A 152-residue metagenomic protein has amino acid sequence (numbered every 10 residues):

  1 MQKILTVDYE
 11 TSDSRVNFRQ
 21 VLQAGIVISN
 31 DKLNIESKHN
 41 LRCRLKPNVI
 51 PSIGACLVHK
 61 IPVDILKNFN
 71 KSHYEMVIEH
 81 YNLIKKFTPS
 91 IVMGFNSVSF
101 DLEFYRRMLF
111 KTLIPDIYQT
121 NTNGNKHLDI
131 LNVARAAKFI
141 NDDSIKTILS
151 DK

Functional and structural regions predicted by a protein language model:
M1-F110, Y118-N121, F139, D143-D151: Conserved non-catalytic scaffold segment of RNase H-like nuclease domains
N125-I145: Short alpha-helix plus adjacent loop in nuclease-associated cores
